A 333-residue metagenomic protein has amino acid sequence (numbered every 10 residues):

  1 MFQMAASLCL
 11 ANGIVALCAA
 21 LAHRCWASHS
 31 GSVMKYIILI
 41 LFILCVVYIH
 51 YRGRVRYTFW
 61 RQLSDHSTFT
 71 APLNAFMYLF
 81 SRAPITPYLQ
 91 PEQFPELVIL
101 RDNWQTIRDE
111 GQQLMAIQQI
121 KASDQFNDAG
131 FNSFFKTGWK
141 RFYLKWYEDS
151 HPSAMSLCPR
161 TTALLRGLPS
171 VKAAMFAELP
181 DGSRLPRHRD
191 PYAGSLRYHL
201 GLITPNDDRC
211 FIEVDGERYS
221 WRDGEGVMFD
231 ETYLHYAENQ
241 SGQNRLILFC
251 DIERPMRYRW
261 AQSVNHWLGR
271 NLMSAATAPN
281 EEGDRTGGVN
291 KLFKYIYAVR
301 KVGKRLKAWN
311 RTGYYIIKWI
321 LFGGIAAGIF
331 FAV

Functional and structural regions predicted by a protein language model:
H29-M175, L179-R189, L246, R259-K304 (+2 more regions): Fe(II)/2-oxoglutarate oxygenase catalytic core
E178, Y192-D207: Short, conserved beta-strand element in jelly-roll/cupin
L185-H188, F229, H235-S241: Short beta-strand His + acidic residue motifs that chelate non-heme Fe in jelly-roll/DSBH and cupin folds
R197-L200, Q243-Y258: A short hydrophobic beta-strand segment most commonly corresponding to one strand of the jelly-roll/cupin
I203-D223: A short beta-strand-loop-beta hairpin characteristic of the jelly-roll/cupin
S220-L234: Conserved metal-binding segment of the jelly-roll/cupin
